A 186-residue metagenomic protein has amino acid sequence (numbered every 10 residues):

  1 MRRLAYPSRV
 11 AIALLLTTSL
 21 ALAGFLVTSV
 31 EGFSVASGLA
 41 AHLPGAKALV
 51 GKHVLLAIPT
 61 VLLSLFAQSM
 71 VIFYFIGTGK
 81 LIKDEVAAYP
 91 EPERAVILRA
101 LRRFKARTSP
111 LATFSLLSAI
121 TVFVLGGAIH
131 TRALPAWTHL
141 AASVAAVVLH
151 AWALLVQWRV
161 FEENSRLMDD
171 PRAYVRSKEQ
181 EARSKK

Functional and structural regions predicted by a protein language model:
Y6-L14, V96-V124: Loop-to-transmembrane boundary segments
L22-L26, G51-G79, V148-L155: Hydrophobic alpha-helical membrane-embedded segments
A23-E31, P110-P135: Alpha-helical transmembrane segments and their membrane-interface junctions in multi-pass membrane proteins
L26-L43: Membrane-helix interface motif
G45-V61, T131-A146: Hydrophobic alpha-helical transmembrane segments
A67-A88, A153-R172: Inner-leaflet juxtamembrane helices
K83-P110, P171-K185: Short membrane-interface loop/juxtamembrane segments of multi-pass integral membrane proteins
T131-V175: Alpha-helical transmembrane segments and their immediate juxtamembrane interface regions
